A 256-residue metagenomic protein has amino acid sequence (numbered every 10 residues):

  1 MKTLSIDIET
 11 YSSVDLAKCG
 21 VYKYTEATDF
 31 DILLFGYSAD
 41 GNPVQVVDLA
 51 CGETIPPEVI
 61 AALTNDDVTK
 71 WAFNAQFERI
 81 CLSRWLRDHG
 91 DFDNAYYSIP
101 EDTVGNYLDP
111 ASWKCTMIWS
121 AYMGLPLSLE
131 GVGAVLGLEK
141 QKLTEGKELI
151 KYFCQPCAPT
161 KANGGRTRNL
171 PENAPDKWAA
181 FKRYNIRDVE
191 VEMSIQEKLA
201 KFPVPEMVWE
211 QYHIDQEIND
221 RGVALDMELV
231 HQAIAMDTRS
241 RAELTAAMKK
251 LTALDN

Functional and structural regions predicted by a protein language model:
M1-L127: Conserved RNase H-like, two-metal-ion catalytic cores of nucleic-acid enzymes
M1-L16, A27, L34, G124 (+2 more regions): Conserved "right-hand" nucleotidyltransferase catalytic core of DNA-directed polymerases
L49, G146-K147: Acidic carboxylate-rich catalytic motifs and surrounding loops in phosphoryl-/glycosyl-chemistry enzymes
D88-D93, P126, G137-E139, A224 (+1 more regions): Short coil/loop linkers at secondary-structure junctions
D91, Q141-K142, V204, A246: Secondary-structure boundary/capping residues
N106, P110-T144, Y184, E190-M193: Charged catalytic and DNA/RNA-contacting regions of genome-maintenance and nucleic-acid-processing enzymes
